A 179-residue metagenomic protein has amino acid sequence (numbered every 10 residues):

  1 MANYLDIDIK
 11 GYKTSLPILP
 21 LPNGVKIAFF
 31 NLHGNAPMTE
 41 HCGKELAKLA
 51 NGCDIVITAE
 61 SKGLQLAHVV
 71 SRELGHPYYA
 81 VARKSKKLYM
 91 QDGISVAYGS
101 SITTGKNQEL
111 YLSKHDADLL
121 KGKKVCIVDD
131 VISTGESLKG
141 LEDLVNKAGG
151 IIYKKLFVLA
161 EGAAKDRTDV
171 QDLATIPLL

Functional and structural regions predicted by a protein language model:
M1-C53: Active-site-facing substrate-recognition patch
A2-D6, K139-L179: PRPP-dependent phosphoribosyltransferase catalytic core
C53-E60: Short glycine-rich phosphate-binding loop at a beta-alpha junction
D54, K123, Y153: Conserved acidic residues
E60-L66, T134: Gly/Ser/Thr-rich loops at beta-strand to alpha-helix junctions that form or flank small-molecule/cofactor-binding
Q65-L74, L141-E142: Short Gly/Thr/Asp-enriched flexible loops that form oxyanion-binding sites at enzyme active sites
L74, V96-S101, Q171-A174: Short, hinge-like loop/turn segments at secondary-structure boundaries
Y78-V125: Short, glycine/charge-rich flexible loops or terminal/linker lids adjacent to PRPP-binding catalytic cores
